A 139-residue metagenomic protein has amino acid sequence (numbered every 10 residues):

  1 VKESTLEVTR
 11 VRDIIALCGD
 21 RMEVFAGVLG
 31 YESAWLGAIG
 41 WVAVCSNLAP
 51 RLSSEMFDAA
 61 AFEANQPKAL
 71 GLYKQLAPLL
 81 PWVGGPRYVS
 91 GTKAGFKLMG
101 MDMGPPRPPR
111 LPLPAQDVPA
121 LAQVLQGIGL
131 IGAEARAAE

Functional and structural regions predicted by a protein language model:
V1, A69, T92, L121-V124: Residue-level signal for nonpolar/aromatic packing positions in well-ordered secondary structure
K2-G84: Catalytic alpha/beta core domains of metabolic enzymes, predominantly
A34-W35, Q75-R110: Conserved short secondary-structure transition element at the edge of the structured enzyme core that lines
S46, P109, A138: Residue-level "edge-of-site" marker
A59, L79-W82, G95, V124 (+1 more regions): Amphipathic, soluble alpha-helical interaction motifs
Q66, L70, P86-V89, A133-A138: Flexible, glycine/charged-enriched surface loops at secondary-structure junctions
D102-A135: Flexible C-terminal active-site loop/helix
